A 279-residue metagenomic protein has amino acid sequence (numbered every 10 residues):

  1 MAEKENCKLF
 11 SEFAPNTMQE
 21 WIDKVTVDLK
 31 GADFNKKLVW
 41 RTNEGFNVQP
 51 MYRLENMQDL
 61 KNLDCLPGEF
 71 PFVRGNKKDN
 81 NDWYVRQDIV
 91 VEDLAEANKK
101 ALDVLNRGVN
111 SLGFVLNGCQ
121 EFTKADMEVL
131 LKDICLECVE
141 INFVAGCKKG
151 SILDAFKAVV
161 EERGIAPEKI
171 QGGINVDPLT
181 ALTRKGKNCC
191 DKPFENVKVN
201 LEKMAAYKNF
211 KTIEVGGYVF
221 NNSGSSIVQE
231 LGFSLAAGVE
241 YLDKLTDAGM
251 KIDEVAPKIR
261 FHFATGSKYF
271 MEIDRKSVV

Functional and structural regions predicted by a protein language model:
A2-E272: Catalytic alpha/beta active-site cores
V278-V279: Conserved small/polar residues in nucleotide/adenosyl-binding loops
